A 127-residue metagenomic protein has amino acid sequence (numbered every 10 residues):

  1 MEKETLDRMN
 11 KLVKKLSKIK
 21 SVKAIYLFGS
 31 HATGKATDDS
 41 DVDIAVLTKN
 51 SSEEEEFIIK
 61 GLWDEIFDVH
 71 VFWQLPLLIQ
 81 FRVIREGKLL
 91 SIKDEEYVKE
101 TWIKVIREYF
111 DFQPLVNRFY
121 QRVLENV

Functional and structural regions predicted by a protein language model:
M1-A24, A32-D38, K49-V127: Catalytic core of pol beta-like nucleotidyltransferases
I44-V46: Short beta-strand->loop micro-motif that forms the acidic, two-metal-ion catalytic signature in nucleotide-processing
